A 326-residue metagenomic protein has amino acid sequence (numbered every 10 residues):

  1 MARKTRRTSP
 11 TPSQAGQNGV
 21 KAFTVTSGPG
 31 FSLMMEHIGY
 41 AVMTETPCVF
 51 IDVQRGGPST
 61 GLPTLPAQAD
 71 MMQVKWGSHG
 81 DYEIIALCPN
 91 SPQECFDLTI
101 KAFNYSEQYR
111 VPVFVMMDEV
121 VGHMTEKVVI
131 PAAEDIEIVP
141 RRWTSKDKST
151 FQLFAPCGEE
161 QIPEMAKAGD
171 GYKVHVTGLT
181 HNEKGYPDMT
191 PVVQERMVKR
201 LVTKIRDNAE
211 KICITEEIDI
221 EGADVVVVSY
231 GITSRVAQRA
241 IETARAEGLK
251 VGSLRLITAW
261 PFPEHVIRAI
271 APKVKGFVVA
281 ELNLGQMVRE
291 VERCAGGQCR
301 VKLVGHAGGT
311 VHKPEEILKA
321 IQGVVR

Functional and structural regions predicted by a protein language model:
M1-V74, L87-E107: Thiamine diphosphate
R6, Q17-A22, M43-V49, Q68-A69 (+6 more regions): Short coil/turn connectors at secondary-structure junctions
L62-A69, Q194-C213, V228-V236, L256-F262: A general structural motif
I84-T144, I317-R326: Structural signature of the thiamine diphosphate
V113-E216: Conformationally flexible catalytic loops at phosphate/diphosphate-handling active centers
I232-I270: Generic long, charged, amphipathic alpha-helical segments
K275, E281-R326: Peripheral docking tails and interdomain loops at the edges of cofactor- or intermediate-handling domains
